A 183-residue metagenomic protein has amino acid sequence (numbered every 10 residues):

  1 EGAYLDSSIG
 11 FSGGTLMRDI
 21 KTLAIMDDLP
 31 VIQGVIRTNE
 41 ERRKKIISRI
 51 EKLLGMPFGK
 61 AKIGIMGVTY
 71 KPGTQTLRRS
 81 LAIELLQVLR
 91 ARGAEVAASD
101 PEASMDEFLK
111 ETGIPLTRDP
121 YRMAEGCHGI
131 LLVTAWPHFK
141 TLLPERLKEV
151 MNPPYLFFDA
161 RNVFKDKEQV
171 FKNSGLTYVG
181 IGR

Functional and structural regions predicted by a protein language model:
E1-R183: Structural/interface elements that position substrates and couple domains in central-metabolism enzymes
